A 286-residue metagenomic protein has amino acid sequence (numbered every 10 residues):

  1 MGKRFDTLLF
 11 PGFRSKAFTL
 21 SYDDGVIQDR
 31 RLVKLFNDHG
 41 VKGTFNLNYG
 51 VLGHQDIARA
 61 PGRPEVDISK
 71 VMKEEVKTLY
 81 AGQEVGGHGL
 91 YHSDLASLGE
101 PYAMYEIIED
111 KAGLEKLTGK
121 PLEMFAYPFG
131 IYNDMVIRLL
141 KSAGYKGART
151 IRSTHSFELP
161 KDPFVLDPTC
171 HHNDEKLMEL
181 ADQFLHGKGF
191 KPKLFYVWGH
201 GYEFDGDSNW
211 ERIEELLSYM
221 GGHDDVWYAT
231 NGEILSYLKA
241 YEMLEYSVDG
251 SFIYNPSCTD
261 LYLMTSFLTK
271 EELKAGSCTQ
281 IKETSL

Functional and structural regions predicted by a protein language model:
M1-Q28: Boundary/entry segment of secreted carbohydrate-active catalytic domains
G2-F10, D38-G40, E115, G147-S156 (+2 more regions): C-terminal domain-boundary segment and adjacent tail
T19-L20, E84, V226: Hydrophobic "anchor" residues on beta-strands that sit immediately upstream of conserved functional sites
V26, H171-H186: A Trp-anchored, charged/polar loop motif used as the substrate-binding/catalytic surface of acyl/ester-handling
I27-R31, N133-V136, Y262: Short, well-ordered alpha-helical microsegments
N37-K146, S153-L166, C170, K193-G201: Metal-dependent polysaccharide deacetylase catalytic core of the NodB/CE4 family, i.e., the active-site-bearing domain
V66-M72, I107, L177-D182, W210-L216: Well-ordered, non-membrane alpha-helical segments in soluble/globular domains
E100-Y105, E175, D207-W210: Non-membrane alpha-helical structural segments and their capping/turn regions in soluble enzymes
